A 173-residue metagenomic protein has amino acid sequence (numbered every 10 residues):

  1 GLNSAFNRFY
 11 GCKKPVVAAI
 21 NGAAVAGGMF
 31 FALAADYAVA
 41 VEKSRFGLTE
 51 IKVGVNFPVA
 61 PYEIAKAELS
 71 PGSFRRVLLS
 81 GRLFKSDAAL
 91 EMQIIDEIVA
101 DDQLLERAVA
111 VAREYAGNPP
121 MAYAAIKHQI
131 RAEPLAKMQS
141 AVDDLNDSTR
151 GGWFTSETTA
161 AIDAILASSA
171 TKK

Functional and structural regions predicted by a protein language model:
L2, P61-Y62, P71-F74, A122-Y123 (+2 more regions): A general structural signal for well-ordered alpha-helical segments in protein cores
A5, F9, A19, V25-V77 (+2 more regions): CoA-thioester-processing core
Y37, R76, S80-R82, A88 (+2 more regions): Well-ordered beta-strand positions
V39-S44, I95-D143, S168-K173: C-terminal long alpha-helix characteristic of the crotonase
S70-R75, F84-E91, P119: Short, structured loop/turn "capping" segments at alpha-beta junctions
V77-L78, Q129, S148-W153: Helix-loop "lid/cap" segments that line or gate small-molecule binding pockets
